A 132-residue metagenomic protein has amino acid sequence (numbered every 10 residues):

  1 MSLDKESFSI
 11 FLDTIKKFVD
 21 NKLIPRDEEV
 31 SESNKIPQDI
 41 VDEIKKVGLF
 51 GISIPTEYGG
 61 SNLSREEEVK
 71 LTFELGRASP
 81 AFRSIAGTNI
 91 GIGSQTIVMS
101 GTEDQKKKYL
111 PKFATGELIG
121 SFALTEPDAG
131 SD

Functional and structural regions predicted by a protein language model:
M1-L23, N62: Flavin-dependent oxidoreductase catalytic core characteristic of acyl-CoA dehydrogenase/oxidase-like enzymes
I24-D132: Glycine-rich flavin
